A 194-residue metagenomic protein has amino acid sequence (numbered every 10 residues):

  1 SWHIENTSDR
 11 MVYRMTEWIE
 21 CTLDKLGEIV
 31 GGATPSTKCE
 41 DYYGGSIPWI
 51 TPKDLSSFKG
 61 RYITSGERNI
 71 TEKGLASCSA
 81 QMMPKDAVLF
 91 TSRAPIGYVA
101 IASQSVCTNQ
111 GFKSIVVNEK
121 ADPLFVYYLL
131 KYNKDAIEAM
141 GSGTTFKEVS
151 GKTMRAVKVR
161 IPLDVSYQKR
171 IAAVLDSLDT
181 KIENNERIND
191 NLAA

Functional and structural regions predicted by a protein language model:
S1-A33, S46, A156, R160-A194: Non-catalytic DNA-recognition/assembly elements of restriction-modification systems
T16, S92, V106-K113, G143-A172: A short glycine-rich beta-alpha junction/loop motif
E20-E40, P48, K53-K85, S103 (+1 more regions): Sequence-specific dsDNA recognition surfaces
L55-S56, A94-I96, S142-G143: Short glycine-enriched loops at secondary-structure junctions
I96-A102: Short, Lys/Arg- and Gly-enriched loop/turn segments at beta-strand edges
S105, V117-D122: Ligand-binding loop in jelly-roll beta-barrel domains
K120-F125, S166: Short, conserved charged micro-motifs
